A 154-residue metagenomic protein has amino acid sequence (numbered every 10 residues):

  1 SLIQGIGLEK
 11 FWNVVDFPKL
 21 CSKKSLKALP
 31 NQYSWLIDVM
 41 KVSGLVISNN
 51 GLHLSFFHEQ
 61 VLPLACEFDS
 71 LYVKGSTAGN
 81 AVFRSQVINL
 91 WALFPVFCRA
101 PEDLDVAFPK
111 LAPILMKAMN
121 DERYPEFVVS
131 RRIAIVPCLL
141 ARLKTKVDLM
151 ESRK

Functional and structural regions predicted by a protein language model:
S1-K154: Karyopherin-beta/Importin-beta family HEAT-repeat alpha-solenoid scaffold
